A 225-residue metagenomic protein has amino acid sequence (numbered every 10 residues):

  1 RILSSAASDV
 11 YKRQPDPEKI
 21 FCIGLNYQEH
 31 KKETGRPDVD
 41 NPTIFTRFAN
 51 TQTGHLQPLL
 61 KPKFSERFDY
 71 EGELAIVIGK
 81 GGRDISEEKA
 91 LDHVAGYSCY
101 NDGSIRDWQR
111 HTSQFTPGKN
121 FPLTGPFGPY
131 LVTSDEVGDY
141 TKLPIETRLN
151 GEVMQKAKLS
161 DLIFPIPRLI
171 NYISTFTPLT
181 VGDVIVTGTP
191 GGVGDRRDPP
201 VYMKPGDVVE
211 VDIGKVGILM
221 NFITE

Functional and structural regions predicted by a protein language model:
R1-A7, Y11: Single conserved hydrophobic/aromatic residue that forms the stacking wall/gate of nucleotide- or nucleobase-binding
K12, E33-G35, L59-F68, G82-K89 (+2 more regions): A generic local secondary-structure boundary/capping motif
D16-I20: Short active-site oxyanion
H30, R106-E225: Catalytic-pocket segment enriched in acidic/His residues
D38-H55, Y70, K204-K215: Structural signature of FAD isoalloxazine-binding scaffolds in flavoprotein oxidoreductases
G72-L74: Ligand-binding beta-strand-loop-alpha-helix segment within the catalytic cores of soluble metabolic enzymes
I78-Y100: RNA pseudouridine synthases
